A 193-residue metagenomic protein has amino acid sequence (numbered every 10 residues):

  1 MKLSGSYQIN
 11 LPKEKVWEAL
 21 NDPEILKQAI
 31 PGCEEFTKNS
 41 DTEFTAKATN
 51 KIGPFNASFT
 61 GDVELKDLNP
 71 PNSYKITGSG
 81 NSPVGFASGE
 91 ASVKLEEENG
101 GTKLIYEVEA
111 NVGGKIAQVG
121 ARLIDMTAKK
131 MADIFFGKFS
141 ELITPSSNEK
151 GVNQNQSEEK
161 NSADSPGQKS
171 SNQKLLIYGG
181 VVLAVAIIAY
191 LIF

Functional and structural regions predicted by a protein language model:
M1-E43, Y178-F193: Hydrophobic ligand-binding cavity/cleft-lining segments
K2-S6, E43, S58-T60, S73 (+2 more regions): Intrinsic-disorder/low-complexity, polar/charged segments enriched in Ser/Thr/Lys/Arg/Asp/Glu/Gln
G5, E34, G61-D67, G89-E97: Hydrophobic/aromatic beta-strand elements that line small-molecule binding cavities or substrate pockets in beta-rich
V16-L20, L26, L65, Y106 (+1 more regions): Hydrophobic pocket/interface hotspot
K38-S79: Glycine-rich portal/gate segments that line the openings of hydrophobic small-molecule binding cavities
G80-L123: Beta-strand/loop substructures that line and gate deep hydrophobic ligand-binding cavities in soluble
K115-Q156: A conserved amphipathic terminal alpha-helix motif
Q154-F193: C-terminal single-pass membrane-anchor helix
